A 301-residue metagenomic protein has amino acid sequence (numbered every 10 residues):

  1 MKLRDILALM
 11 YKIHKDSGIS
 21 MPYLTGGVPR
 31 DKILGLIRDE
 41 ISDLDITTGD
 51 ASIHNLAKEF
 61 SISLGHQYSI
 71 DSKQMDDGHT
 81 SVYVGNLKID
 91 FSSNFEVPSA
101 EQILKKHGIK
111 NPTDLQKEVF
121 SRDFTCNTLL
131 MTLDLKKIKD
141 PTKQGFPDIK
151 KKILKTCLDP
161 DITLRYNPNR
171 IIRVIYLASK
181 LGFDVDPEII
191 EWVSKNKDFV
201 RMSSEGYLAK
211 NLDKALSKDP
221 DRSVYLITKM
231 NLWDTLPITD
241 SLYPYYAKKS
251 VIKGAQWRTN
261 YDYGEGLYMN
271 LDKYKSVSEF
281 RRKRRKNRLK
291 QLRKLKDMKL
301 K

Functional and structural regions predicted by a protein language model:
M1-K301: Catalytic cores of the polymerase beta-like nucleotidyltransferase superfamily and closely associated nucleotide
